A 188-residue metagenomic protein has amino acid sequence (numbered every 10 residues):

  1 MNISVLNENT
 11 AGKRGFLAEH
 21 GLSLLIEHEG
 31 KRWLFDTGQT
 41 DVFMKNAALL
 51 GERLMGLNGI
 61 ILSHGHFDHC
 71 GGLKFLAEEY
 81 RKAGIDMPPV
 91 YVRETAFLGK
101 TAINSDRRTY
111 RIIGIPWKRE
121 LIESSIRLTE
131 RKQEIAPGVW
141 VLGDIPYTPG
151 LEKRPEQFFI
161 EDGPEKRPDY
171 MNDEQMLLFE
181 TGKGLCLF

Functional and structural regions predicted by a protein language model:
M1, E29-K31, L57, I85-P88 (+2 more regions): Short coil/turn connectors at secondary-structure junctions
N2-L50, Y170-F188: Conserved beta-strand hairpin/beta-sheet module of binuclear metal-dependent hydrolase folds, prominently
V5, A11, S124-S125, I135 (+1 more regions): Short glycine- and acidic-rich boundary segments immediately preceding or forming the N-terminal edge of structured
E8-T10, T37-T40, G65, E94-A96 (+3 more regions): Active-site metal-binding loops of divalent metal-dependent hydrolases
F16-L17, K31-G59, F75, K82-A83 (+2 more regions): Pre-active-site segment of Zn-dependent metallo-hydrolases
N58-R131, G143-R154: Active-site HxH/HxHxD metal-binding segment of metal-dependent hydrolases
N104-I112, R131-K183: Active-site-proximal loop/helix segment associated with metal-binding centers of metalloenzymes
